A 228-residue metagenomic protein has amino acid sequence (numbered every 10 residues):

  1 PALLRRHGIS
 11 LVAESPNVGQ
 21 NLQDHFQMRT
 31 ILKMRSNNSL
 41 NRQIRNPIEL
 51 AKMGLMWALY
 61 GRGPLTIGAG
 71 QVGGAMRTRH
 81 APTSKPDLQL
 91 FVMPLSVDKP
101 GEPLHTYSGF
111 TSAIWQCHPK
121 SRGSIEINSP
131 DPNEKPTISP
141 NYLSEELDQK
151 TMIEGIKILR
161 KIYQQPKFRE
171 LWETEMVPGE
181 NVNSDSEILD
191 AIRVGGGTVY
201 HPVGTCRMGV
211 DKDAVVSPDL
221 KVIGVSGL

Functional and structural regions predicted by a protein language model:
P1-M56: Glycine-rich loop(s) and the adjacent beta-strand/alpha-helix scaffold that form part
R35-N38, E49-L228: FAD-dependent oxidoreductase catalytic-site/capping-region signature
